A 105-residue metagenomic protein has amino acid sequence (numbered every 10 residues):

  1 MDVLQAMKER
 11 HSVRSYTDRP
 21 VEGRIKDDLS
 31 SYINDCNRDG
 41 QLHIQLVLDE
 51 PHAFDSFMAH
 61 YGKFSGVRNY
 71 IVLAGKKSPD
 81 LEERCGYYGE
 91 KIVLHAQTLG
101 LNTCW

Functional and structural regions predicted by a protein language model:
M1-W105: Acidic, surface-exposed loops and disordered segments
